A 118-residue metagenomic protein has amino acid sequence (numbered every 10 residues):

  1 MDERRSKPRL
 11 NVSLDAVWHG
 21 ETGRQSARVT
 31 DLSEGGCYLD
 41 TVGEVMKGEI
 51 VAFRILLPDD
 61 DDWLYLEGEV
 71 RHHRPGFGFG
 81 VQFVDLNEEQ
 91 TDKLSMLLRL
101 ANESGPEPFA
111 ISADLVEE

Functional and structural regions predicted by a protein language model:
M1-L32, S95, R99-E118: N-terminal helix initiation/capping motif
S6, V12, G43-K47, V81-R99: Short solvent-exposed strand/turn elements
V12-R54, G78-G80: Short strand-loop-strand
W18, D31, V70-H72, D85: A residue-level detector for short acidic-glycine micro-motifs
R24-S26, D61-Y65: Short, mixed charged/polar active-site loops that provide acid/base catalysis or chelate metal/phosphate cofactors
C37, V51, L64, Q90-S95: A short, polar/proline- and glycine-enriched secondary-structure boundary/capping micro-motif
L56-D60: Short, charged beta-turn/beta-strand-edge "cap" motif at the junction between a beta-strand and an adjacent loop
L66-G76: Short, compositionally biased
